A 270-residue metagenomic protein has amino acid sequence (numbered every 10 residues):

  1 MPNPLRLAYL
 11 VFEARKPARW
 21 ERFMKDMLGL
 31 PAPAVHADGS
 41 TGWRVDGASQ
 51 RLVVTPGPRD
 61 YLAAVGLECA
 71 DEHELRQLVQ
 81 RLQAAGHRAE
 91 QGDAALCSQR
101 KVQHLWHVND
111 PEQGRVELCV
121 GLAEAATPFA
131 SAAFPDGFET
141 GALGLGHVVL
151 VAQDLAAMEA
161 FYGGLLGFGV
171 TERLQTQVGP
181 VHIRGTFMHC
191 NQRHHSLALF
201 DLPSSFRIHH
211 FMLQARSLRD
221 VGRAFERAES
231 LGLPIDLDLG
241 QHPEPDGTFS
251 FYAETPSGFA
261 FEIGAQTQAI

Functional and structural regions predicted by a protein language model:
M1-A18, L62-L67, A123-A156, G169-T171 (+1 more regions): N-terminal beta-strand motif that seeds the catalytic metal site of vicinal oxygen chelate
P2-Q50, L150-H194: Core segments of cupin and vicinal oxygen chelate
R6-L10, M24, L30, L52-V54 (+11 more regions): Short, structured motif recognition centered on aromatic/hydrophobic residues
R15-P17, A70-E74, R216-D220, S257: Helix N-cap motif at beta-to-alpha junctions
W20-K25, L82, Q113, M158 (+4 more regions): Conserved active-site tyrosine of GNAT-family acetyltransferases
A34-A37, T41, V45-A70, D93-A95: Conserved donor-binding loop and adjoining core beta-sheet/short helix segment in diverse acyl/aminoacyl transferases
V79, H194-D246: A contiguous binding-surface segment within folded domains or other stable secondary-structure elements
Q83-G141, R184-F187, L233-I270: Vicinal oxygen chelate
